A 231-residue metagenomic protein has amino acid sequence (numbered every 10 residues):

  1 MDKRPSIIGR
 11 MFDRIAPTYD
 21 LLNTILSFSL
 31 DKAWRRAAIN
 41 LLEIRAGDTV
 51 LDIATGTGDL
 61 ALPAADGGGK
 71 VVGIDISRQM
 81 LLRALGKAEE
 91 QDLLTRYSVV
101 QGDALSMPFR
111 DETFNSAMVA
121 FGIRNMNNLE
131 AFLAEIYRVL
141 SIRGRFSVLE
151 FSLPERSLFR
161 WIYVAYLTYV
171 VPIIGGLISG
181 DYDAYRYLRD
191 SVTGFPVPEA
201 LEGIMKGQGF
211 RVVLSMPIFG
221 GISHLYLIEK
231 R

Functional and structural regions predicted by a protein language model:
M1-T18, L167, I178: N-terminal, positively charged/glycine-rich alpha-helical extensions of SAM-dependent methyltransferases
T18, F28-D48: Conserved alpha-helix/loop element of class I SAM-dependent methyltransferases that forms part of the SAM/SAH-binding
T49-I53, T57-S106: Class I SAM-dependent methyltransferase SAM/SAH-binding core
L105-S116: A short acidic, Gly/Pro-enriched loop at the edge of an enzyme's catalytic core that lines a small-molecule cofactor
N115-L129: A short SAM/SAH-binding and catalytic strip from SAM-dependent methyltransferases
E130-R145: A short glycine-rich, Lys/Arg-flanked "PGG" loop and its adjoining helix->strand segment in the class I
L149-I204, Q208, L214-M216: C-terminal alpha-helical "lid/dimerization" subdomain adjacent to the S-adenosyl-L-methionine
G209-R211, P217-R231: Core SAM-dependent methyltransferase catalytic element
